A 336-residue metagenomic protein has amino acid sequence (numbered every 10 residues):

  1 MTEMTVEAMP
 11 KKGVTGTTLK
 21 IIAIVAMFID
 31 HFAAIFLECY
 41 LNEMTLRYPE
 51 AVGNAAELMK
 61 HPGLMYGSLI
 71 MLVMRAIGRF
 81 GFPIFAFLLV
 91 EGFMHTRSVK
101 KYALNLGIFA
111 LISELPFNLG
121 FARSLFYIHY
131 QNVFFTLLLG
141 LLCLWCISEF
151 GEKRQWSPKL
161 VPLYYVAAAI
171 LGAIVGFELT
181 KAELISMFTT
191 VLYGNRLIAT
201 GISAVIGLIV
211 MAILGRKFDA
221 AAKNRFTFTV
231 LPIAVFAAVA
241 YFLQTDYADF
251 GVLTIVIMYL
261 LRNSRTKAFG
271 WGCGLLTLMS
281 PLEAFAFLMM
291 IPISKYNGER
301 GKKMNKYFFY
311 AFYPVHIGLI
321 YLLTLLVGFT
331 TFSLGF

Functional and structural regions predicted by a protein language model:
M1-F336: Alpha-helical transmembrane segments and their immediate juxtamembrane cytosolic regions
